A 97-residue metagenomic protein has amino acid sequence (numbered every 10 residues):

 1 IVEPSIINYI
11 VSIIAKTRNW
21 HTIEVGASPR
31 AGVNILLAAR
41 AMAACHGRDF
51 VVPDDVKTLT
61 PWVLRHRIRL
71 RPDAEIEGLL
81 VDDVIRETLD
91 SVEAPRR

Functional and structural regions predicted by a protein language model:
I1-I14: Histone-fold modules and their flanking histone-like tails across chromatin and transcription assemblies
N8, T17-R97: C-terminal engagement/docking regions of AAA+ P-loop ATPases
